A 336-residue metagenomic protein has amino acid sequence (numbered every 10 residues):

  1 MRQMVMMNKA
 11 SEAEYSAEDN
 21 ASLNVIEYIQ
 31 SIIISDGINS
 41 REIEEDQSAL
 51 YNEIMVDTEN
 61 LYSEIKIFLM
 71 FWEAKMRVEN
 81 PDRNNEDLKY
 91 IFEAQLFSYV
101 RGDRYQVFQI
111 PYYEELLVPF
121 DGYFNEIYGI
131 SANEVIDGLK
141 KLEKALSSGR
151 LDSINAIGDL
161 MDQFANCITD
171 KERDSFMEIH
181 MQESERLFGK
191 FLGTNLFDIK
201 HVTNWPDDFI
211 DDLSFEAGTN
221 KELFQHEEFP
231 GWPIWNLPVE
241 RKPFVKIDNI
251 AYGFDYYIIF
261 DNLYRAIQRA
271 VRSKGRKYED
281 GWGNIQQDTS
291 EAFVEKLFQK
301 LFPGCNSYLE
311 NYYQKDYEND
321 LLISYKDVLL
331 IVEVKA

Functional and structural regions predicted by a protein language model:
M1-I285, A292, K296-K300, G304: Acidic, metal-dependent phosphodiester-chemistry machinery of nucleic-acid enzymes
L297-D316, L321-S324: A short acidic/basic microdomain associated with nuclease active sites
I323-K335: Active-site beta-strand-loop-beta-strand hairpin of nuclease catalytic cores that positions key catalytic residues
